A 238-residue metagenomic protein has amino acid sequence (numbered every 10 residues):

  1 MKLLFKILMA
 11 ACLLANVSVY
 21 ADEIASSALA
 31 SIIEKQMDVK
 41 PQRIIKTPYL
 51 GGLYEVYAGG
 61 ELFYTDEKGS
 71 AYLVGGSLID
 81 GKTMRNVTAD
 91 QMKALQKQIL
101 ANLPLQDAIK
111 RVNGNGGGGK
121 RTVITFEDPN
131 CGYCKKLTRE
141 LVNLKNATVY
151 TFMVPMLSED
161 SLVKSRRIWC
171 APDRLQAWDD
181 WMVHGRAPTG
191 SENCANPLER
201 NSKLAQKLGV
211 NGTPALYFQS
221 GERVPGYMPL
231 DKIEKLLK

Functional and structural regions predicted by a protein language model:
K2-A10: Sec-dependent signal peptide recognition, specifically the positively charged N-region followed immediately by
F5-K6, V19-R166, D180-V183, G190-T213 (+1 more regions): Extracytoplasmic thiol/disulfide redox context detector
A10-V19: Hydrophobic h-region of N-terminal signal peptides that target proteins for export in Gram-negative bacteria
G59, Q219-S220: Short strand-coil-strand connectors
I168-C170: Conserved NTP-binding/hydrolysis module of P-loop NTPases
P172-D179: Conserved, helical-rich catalytic subdomain that frames metal- and/or nucleotide-binding sites in enzyme alpha/beta
Q219, P225-G226: Short, exposed beta-strand-loop hairpins at the edges of beta-sheets in extracellular/periplasmic proteins
